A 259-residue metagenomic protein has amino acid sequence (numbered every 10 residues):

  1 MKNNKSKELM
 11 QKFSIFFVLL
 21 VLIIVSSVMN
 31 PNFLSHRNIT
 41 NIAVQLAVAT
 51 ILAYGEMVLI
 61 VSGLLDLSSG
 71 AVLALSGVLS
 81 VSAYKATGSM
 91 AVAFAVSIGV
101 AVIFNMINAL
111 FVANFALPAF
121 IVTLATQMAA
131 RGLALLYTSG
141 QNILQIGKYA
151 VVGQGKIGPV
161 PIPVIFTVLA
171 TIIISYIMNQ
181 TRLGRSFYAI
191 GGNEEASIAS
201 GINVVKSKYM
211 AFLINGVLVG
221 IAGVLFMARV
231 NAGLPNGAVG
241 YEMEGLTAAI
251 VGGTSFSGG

Functional and structural regions predicted by a protein language model:
M1-S14, L34: Transmembrane alpha-helical segments of polytopic membrane transport and secretion proteins
I15-S27, E56, Q127, R131-G132 (+3 more regions): Hydrophobic core segments of alpha-helical transmembrane domains in multi-pass membrane transport and ion-translocation
V21-A86, F111-A116, V251-G259: Single transmembrane alpha-helix segments in multi-pass membrane proteins
T87-Q127: Alpha-helical transmembrane segments within multi-pass membrane transporters and channels
F115, A119-T181, S207-M210, R229-A238: Transmembrane helix-bundle core of multi-pass membrane transporters and related energy-transducing complexes
I173-L213: Membrane-helix/interface signature in polytopic inner-membrane proteins
N203-M227, M243: Transmembrane alpha-helices
V219, R229-G259: Transmembrane alpha-helical segments in multi-pass inner-membrane proteins
